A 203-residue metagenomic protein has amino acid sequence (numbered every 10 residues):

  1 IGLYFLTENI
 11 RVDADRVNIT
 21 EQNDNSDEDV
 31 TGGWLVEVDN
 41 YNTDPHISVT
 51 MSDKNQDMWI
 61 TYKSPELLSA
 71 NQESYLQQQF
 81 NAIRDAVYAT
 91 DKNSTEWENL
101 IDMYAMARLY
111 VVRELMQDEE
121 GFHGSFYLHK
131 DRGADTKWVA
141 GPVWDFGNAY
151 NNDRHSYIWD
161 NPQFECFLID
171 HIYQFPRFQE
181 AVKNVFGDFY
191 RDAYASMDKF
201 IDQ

Functional and structural regions predicted by a protein language model:
G2, T31, H123, F164-F167: Short, solvent-exposed loop/turn segments at the edges of secondary structure
G2-E8, W34-E37, R108-L109, Y127-H129 (+4 more regions): Structural recognition of the beta-strand scaffold that forms the well-ordered cores of secreted hydrolase catalytic
G2-V111, E119: Internal "kinase-insert"/substrate-recognition segments embedded within catalytic cores of ATP-dependent enzymes
E66-A70, Q77, Q117, G133-Q203: C-terminal catalytic region of ATP-dependent kinase domains
Y104, G121, A134-T136: A generic fold-level signal
D118, H123-R132: Catalytic-loop signature of eukaryotic-like protein kinases
